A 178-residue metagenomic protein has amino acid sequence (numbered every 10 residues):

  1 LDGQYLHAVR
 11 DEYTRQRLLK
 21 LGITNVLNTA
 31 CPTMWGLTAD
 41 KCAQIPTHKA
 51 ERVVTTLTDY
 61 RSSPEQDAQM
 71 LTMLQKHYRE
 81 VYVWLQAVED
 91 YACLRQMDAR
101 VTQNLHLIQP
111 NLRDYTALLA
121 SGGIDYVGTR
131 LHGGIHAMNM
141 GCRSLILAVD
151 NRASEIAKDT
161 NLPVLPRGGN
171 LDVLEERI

Functional and structural regions predicted by a protein language model:
L1-I178: Active-site anion-handling motifs in enzyme catalytic cores
